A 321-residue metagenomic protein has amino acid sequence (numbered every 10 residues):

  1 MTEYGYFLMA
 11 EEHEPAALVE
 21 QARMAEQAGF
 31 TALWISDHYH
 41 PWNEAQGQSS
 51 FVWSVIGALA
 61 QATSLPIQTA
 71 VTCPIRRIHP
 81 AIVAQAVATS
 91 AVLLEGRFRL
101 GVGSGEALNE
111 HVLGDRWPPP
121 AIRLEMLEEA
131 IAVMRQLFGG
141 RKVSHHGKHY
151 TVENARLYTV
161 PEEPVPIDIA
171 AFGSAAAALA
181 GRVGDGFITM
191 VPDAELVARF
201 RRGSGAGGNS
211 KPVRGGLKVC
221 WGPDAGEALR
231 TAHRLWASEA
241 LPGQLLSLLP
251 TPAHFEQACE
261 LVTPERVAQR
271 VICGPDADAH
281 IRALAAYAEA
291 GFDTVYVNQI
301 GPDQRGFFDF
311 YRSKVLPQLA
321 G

Functional and structural regions predicted by a protein language model:
M1-G321: Active-site-adjacent structural elements that line small-molecule/cofactor binding pockets in enzymes
